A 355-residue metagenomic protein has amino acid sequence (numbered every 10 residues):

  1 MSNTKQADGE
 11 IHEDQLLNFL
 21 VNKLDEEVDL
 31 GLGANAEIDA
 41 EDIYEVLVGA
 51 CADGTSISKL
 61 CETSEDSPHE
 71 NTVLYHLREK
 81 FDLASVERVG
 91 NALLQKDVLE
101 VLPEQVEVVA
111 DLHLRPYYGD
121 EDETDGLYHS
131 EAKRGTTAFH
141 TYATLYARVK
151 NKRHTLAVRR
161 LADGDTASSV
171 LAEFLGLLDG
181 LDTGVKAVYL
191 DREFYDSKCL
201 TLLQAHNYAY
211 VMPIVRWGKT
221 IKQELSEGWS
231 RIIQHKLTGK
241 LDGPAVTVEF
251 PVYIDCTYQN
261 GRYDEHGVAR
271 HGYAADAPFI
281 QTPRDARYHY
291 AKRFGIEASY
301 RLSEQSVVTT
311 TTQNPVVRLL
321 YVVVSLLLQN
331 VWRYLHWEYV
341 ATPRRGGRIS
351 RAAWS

Functional and structural regions predicted by a protein language model:
M1-I38, D53, E227-D255, Q305 (+1 more regions): A short, flexible helix-boundary coil/loop motif
D8, V21-V89, V149, T201-L203 (+2 more regions): Short, positively charged, Gly/Tyr-enriched micro-motifs that form contact patches at catalytic or ligand/partner
G31-A34, Q281-Y290, L302-V322, Y339-P343: Short, solvent-exposed helix-loop connector elements
V46, L60, V73, E104-R115 (+6 more regions): Short, conserved catalytic/metal-binding motifs centered on acidic residues
E70, L74-R148: Active-site-proximal, Lys/Arg-enriched surface segment that forms a nucleic-acid-binding/basic interface patch
Y128-D182, H271: Electropositive, glycine- and tryptophan-enriched low-complexity nucleic-acid-binding patches
G164-K222: Domain-level cores of phosphate- or acyl-group-handling catalytic modules
A205-E304: An anionic, glycine-rich sequence signature occurring as long contiguous blocks
